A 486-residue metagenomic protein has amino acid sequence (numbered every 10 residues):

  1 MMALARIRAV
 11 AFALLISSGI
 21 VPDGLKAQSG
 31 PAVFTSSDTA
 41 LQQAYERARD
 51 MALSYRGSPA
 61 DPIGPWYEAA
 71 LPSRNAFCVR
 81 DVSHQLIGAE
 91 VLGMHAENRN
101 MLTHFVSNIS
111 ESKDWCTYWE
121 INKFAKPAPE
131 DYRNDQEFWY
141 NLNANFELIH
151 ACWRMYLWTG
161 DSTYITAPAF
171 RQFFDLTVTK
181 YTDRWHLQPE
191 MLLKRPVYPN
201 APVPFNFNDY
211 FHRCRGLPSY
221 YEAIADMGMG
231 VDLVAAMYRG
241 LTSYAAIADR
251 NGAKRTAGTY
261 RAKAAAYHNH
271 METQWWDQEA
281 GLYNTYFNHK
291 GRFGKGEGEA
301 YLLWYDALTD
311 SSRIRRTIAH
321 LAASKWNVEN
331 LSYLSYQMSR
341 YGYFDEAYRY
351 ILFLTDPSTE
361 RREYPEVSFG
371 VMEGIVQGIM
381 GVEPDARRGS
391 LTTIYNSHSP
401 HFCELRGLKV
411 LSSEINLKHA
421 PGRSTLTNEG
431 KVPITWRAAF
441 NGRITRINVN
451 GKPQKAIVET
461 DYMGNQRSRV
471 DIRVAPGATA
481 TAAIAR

Functional and structural regions predicted by a protein language model:
M1-A11, S18, D23: Bacterial N-terminal signal peptides that target proteins for export
D23-S29, E222: Sec-dependent signal peptide cleavage junction
Q28-F77, R99-N100, H104, S112 (+3 more regions): Low-complexity, Ser/Thr/Pro/Gly-enriched N-terminal "stalk/linker" regions
T35-S36, A40-A44, N75-S110, Q172 (+7 more regions): Active-site core of glycosidic bond-cleaving carbohydrate-active enzymes
R56-G57, K113-D114, W185-V197, T273-A280 (+2 more regions): Proline-centered turn/helix-capping motifs that create local helix->coil transitions or kinks
P62-G64, A69-N75, T117-E147, R154 (+3 more regions): The feature captures the catalytic groove of carbohydrate-active enzymes
G93-T166, R171-N200, V328-L334, G342-V367 (+1 more regions): Helix-terminus loop motifs that line ligand-binding clefts
D345-R486: Non-catalytic C-terminal accessory modules of carbohydrate-active enzymes
